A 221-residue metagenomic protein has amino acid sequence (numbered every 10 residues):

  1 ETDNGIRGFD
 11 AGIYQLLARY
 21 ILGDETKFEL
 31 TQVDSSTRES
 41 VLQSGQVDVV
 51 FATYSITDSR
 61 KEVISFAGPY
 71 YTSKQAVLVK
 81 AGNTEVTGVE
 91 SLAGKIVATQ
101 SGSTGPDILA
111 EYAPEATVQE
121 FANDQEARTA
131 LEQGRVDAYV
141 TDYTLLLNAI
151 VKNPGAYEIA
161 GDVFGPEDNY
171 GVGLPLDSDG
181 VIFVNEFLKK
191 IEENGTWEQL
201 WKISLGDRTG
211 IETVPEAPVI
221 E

Functional and structural regions predicted by a protein language model:
E1-F51: Extracytoplasmic small-molecule ligand-binding "clamshell" domains of the periplasmic binding protein/Venus flytrap
R7, V89-G102, T117: Short loop->beta-strand "edge-of-pocket" segments that line small-molecule binding or catalytic clefts across diverse
A11-I21, N83, E90, S103 (+1 more regions): Extended ligand-binding regions for polar small-molecule ligands
F28-S40, T84-E85, S101-T104, Q119-T129 (+1 more regions): Short helix-initiation/N-cap motifs at beta->coil->alpha
T37, T53-E62, A110-E111, E132 (+1 more regions): A ligand-binding cleft/hinge motif common to bilobed small-molecule-binding domains
E39-T53, K61-S73: Short beta-strand-centered segments that line the small-molecule binding cleft or hinge of alpha/beta clamshell
Y70, K80-V97: Flexible hinge/capping segments at coil-to-helix
Y71-V79, Y143, L147, V151-K189 (+1 more regions): Periplasmic-binding protein-like
